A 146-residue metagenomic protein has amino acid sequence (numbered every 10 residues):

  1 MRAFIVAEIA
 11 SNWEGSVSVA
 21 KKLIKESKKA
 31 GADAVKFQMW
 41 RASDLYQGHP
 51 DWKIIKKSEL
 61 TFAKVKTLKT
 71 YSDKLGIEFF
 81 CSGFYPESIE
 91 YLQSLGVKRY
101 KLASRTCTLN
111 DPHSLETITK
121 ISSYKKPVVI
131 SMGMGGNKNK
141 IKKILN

Functional and structural regions predicted by a protein language model:
M1-W13, Y46-G48: N-terminal small/glycine-rich loop or linker at the start of catalytic domains across soluble metabolic enzymes
I5-A7, V35-F37, F79-S82, Y100-L102 (+1 more regions): Hydrophobic faces of well-ordered beta-strands that scaffold small-molecule active sites in alpha/beta enzyme cores
E8, S27, L92: Conserved, mostly hydrophobic/aromatic
A10-N12, W40-A42, F84-P86, A103-R105 (+1 more regions): Active-site beta-loop-alpha junctions enriched in small/polar residues
K22-R41, L95-G96: Catalytic domains of carbohydrate-active enzymes, especially glycoside hydrolases
G31, Y91-Y100, S122-V128, N146: Glycine-enriched alpha-helix->loop->beta-strand junction motifs that scaffold or abut catalytic
D33-L60, L109: Glycine-rich, proline-tolerant flexible connector loops at the mouths of alpha/beta enzymes
E59-V65, L102-K125, M134-L145: Active-site-adjacent beta->alpha loops and helix N-cap segments on the catalytic face of soluble alpha/beta enzymes
